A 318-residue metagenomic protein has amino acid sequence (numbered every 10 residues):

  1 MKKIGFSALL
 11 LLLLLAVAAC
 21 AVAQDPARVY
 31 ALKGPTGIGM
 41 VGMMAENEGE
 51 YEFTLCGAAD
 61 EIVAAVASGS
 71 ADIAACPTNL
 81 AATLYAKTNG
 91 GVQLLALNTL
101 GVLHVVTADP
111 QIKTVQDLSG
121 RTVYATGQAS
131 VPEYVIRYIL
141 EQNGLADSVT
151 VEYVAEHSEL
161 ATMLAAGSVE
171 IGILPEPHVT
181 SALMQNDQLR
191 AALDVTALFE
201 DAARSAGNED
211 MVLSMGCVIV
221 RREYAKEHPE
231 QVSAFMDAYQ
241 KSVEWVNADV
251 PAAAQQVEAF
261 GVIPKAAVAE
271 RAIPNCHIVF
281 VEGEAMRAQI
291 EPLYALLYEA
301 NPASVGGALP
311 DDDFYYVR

Functional and structural regions predicted by a protein language model:
I4-V22: Sec-dependent N-terminal signal peptides of Gram-positive bacterial secreted proteins and lipoproteins
D25-V154, E170, E176, Q188-A197: Short, glycine-/small- and polar/acidic-enriched structural segments that line small-molecule recognition paths
I38-A45, D60, A64, S68 (+13 more regions): Solvent-exposed, polar/charged alpha-helical surfaces in well-ordered, non-transmembrane soluble domains, broadly
L80, E159-Q256: Pocket-lining segment of extracytoplasmic ligand-binding domains
G120, L198-M211, I278-R287: Short, solvent-exposed loop/beta-turn-alpha elements that line the ligand-binding surface or hinge of extracytoplasmic
D147-T150, G261-I273, S304-D311: Short, surface-exposed acidic
A225-A300: Secondary-structure end/capping motifs
E291-R318: Conserved C-terminal helix/tail region of periplasmic/extracytoplasmic solute-binding proteins
